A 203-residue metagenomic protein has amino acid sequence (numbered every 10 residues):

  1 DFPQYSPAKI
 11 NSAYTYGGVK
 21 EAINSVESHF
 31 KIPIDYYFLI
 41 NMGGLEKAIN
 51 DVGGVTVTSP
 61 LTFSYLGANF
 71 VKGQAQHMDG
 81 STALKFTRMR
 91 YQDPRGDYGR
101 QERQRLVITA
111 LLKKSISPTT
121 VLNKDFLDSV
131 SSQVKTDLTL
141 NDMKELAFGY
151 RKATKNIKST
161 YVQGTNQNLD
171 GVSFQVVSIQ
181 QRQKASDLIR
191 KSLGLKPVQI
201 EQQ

Functional and structural regions predicted by a protein language model:
D1-Q203: Non-catalytic, solvent-exposed segments at the cell envelope interface
